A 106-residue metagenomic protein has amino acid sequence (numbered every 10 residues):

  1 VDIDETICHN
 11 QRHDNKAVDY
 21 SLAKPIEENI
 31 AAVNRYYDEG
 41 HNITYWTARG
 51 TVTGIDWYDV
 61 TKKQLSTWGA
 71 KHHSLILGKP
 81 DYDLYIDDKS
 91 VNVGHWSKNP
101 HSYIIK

Functional and structural regions predicted by a protein language model:
V1-K106: Catalytic phosphate/metal-binding cores of nucleic-acid and nucleotide-processing enzymes, i.e., regions that mediate
